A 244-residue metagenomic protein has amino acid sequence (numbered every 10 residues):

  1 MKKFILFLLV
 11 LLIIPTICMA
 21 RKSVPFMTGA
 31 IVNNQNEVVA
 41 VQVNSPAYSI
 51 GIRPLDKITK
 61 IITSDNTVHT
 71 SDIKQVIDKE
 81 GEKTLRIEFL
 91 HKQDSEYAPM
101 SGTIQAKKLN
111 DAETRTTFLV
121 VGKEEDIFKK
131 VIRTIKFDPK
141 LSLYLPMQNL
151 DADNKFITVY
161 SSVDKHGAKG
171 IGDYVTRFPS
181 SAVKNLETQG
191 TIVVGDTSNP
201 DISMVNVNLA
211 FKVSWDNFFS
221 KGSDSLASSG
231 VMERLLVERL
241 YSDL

Functional and structural regions predicted by a protein language model:
F4-I14: Sec-dependent N-terminal signal peptides
I14-K22: Sec/Tat signal peptide C-region and signal peptidase I cleavage site
R21-K22, S71-A112: PDZ-domain C-terminal substructure recognizer with occasional recognition of PDZ-binding tails
S23-K60, S64-T67: PDZ/PDZ-like domain segments forming the peptide/carboxylate-binding groove, activating on the N-terminal beta-strands
P25-M27, N33-Q35, R53, E82-T84 (+4 more regions): Extracytoplasmic
N36, I50-T59, S71, Q75 (+6 more regions): Solvent-exposed, polar/charged alpha-helical surfaces in well-ordered, non-transmembrane soluble domains, broadly
A40-S45, V68-V76, L85, G170-S181 (+1 more regions): N-terminal post-signal-peptidase region of extra-cytosolic proteins
S95-Y97, K108-L244: Ser/Thr-rich, low-complexity intrinsically disordered terminal regions
